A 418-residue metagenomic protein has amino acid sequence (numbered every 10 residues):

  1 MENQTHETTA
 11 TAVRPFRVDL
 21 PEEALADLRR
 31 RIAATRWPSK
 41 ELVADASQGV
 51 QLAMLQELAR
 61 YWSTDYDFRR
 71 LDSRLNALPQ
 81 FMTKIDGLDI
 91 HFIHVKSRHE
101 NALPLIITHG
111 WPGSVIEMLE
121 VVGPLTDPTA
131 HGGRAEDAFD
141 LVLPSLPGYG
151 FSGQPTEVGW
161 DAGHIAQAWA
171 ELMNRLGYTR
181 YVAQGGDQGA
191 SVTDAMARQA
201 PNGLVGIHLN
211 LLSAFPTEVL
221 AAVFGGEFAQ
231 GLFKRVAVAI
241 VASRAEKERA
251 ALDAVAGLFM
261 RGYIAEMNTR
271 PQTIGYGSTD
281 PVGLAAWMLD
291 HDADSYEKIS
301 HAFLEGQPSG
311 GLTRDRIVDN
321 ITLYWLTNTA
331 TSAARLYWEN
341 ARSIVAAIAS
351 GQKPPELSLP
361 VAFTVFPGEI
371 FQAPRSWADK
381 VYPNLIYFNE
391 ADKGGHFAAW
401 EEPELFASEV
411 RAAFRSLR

Functional and structural regions predicted by a protein language model:
A24-K96, R316, W325-N328, S332-A347: Non-catalytic accessory segments flanking enzyme active sites
F68-R70, I116, G133, L146-W160 (+2 more regions): Glycine-rich "HGGG/HGxG" loop immediately N-terminal to the catalytic nucleophile of the alpha/beta-hydrolase
A102-G110: Short beta-strand element of the alpha/beta-hydrolase
W111-G123: The serine-hydrolase catalytic nucleophile loop
P124, P128-A130, T179-F228: Conserved hydrolase catalytic core segment
L125-F151: Conserved alpha/beta-hydrolase
G163-Y181: Conserved acidic catalytic loop of the alpha/beta-hydrolase fold
I264-R418: C-terminal subdomain of alpha/beta-hydrolase-fold enzymes, centered on the catalytic histidine and its supporting
